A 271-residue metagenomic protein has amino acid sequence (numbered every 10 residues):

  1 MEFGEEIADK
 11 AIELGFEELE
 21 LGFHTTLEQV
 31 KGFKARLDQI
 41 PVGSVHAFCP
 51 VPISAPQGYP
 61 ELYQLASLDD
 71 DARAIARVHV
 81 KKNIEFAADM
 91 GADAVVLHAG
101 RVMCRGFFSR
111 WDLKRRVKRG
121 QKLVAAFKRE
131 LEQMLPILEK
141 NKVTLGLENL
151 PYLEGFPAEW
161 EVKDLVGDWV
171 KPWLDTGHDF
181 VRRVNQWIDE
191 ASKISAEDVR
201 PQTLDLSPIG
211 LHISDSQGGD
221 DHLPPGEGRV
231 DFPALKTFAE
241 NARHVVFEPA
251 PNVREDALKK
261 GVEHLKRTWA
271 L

Functional and structural regions predicted by a protein language model:
M1, L21-T25, S44-C49, L97-A99 (+4 more regions): A cross-domain feature marking catalytic cores of carbohydrate-active enzymes and several ubiquitous metabolic/repair
M1-K82, A88, K142, V170-K171 (+1 more regions): N-terminal pre-domain/capping segments
G4, A76, V80, F127 (+4 more regions): Aromatic/hydrophobic pocket-lining residues that form the small-molecule binding cavity in soluble enzyme cores
E17, D93, I209, R243: Short acidic/polar active-site loop segments enriched in Thr and Asp
L19, L131-R229: Acidic/histidine-rich catalytic cores of soluble enzymes
F23-G43, H79-A94, E159-L165, I188-L206 (+1 more regions): Short amphipathic alpha-helices and their capping/turn segments at secondary-structure boundaries
R36-V51, F127-M134, L138, V166 (+1 more regions): Alpha-helix-loop-beta-strand connector modules within alpha/beta enzyme cores
L65-K171: Active-site acidic/histidine proton-transfer and metal-coordination neighborhood in alpha/beta enzyme cores
